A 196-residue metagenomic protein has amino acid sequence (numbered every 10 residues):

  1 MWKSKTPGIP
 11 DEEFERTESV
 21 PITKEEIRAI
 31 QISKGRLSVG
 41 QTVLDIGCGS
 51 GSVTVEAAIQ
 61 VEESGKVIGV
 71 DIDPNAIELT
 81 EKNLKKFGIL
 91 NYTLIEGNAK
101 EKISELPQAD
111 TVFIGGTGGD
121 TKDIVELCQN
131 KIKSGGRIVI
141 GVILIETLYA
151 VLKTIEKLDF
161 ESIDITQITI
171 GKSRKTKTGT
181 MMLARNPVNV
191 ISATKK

Functional and structural regions predicted by a protein language model:
M1-L44, N75-K82, K86, M182: Class I SAM-dependent transferase core
V39-G40, E63-S64, I132-I138: Short glycine-dipeptide loop
G47: Conserved S-adenosyl-L-methionine
S50-E63: Conserved SAM-binding loop of SAM-dependent methyltransferases across substrates and taxa, primarily the Class I
K66-D71: Conserved SAM-binding motif I beta-strand of class I
D73-Q108: S-adenosyl-L-methionine
Q108-G116: Short SAM/SAH-binding signature in class I
L127-R185, N189: C-terminal substrate-binding/active-site "lid" region of AdoMet-derived donor-dependent transferases
